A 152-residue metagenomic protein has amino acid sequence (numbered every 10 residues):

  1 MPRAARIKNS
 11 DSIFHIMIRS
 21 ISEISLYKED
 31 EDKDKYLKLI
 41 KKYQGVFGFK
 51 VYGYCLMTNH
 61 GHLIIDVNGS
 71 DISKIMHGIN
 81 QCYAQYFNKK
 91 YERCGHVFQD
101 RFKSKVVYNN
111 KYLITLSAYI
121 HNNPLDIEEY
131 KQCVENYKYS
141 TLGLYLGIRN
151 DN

Functional and structural regions predicted by a protein language model:
M1-G53, M57, D66-N152: Short Pro-Cys-Gly-centered "Cys-loop" motif that presents a nucleophilic cysteine in a tight turn
H62: Conserved G/P- and acidic residue-centered "switch" motifs that form tight phosphate/ATP-binding loops in soluble
